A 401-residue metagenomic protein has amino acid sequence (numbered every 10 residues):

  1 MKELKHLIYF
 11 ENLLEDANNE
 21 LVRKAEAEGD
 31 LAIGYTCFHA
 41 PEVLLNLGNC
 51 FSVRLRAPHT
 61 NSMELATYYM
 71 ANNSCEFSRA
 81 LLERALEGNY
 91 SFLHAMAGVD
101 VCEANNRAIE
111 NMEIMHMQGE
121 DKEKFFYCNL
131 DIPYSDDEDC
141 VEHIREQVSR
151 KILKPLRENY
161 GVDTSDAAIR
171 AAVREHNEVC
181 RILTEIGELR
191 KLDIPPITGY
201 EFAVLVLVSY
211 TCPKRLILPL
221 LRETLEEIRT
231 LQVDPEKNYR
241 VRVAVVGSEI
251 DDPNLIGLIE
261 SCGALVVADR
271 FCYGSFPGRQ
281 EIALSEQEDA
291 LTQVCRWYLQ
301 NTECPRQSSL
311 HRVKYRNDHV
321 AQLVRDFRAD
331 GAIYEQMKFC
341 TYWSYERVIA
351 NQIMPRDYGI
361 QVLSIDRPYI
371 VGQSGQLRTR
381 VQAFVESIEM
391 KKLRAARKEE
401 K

Functional and structural regions predicted by a protein language model:
M1-L31, R145, L153-E281, S309: A charged, amphipathic alpha-helical module
N12-V22, E26, G34-V43, S62-A66 (+1 more regions): Metallocofactor- and cofactor-centric catalytic cores in central/energy metabolism, strongly enriched
A27, F38-H39, L44-R56, G247-R312 (+1 more regions): Redox- and metal-dependent alpha/beta enzyme cores, enriched for Fe-S-associated oxidoreductases and cofactor-handling
R56-S62, I132-P133, R270-S275, P368: Short, acidic/turn-prone active-site loops that include or flank metal/cofactor- and phosphate-binding residues
Y69-E87, S308-A321: Glycine-rich, highly charged phosphate/nucleotide-binding loops
A80-P155: Acidic/His-rich segments in extracytoplasmic proteins that coordinate ligands and/or metal ions
R316-V324, A329-G331, E335-T341, E346-K401: TerminUS-proximal long segments
